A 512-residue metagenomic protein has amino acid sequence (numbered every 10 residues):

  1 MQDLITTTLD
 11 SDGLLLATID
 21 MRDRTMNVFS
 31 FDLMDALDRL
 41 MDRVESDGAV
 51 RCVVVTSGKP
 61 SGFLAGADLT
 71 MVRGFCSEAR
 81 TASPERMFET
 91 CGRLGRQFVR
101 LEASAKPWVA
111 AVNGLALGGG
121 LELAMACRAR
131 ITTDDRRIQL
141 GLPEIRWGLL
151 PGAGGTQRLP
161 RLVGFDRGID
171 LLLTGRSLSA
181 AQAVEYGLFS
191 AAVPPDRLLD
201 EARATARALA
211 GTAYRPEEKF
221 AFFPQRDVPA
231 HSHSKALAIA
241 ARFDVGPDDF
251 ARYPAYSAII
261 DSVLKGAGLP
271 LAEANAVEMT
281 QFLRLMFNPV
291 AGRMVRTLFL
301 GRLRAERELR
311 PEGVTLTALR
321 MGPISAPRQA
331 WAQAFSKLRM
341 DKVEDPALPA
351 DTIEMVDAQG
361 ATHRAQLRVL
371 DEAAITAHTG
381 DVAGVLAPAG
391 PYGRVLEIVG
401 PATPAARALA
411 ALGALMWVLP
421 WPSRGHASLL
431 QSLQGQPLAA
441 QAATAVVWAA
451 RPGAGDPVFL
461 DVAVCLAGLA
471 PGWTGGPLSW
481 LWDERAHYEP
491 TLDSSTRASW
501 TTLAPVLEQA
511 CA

Functional and structural regions predicted by a protein language model:
M1-D20, E122-A126, L173-M279, F299 (+3 more regions): Amphipathic alpha-helical segments at domain termini/boundaries
M1-G58, V99: Conserved CoA-thioester-binding segment of acyl-CoA-metabolizing enzymes
S57-R96, A116, R146-G148: Glycine- (often His-adjacent) and acidic-residue-rich active-site loop that binds/positions the CoA thioester
G95-W147: Glycine-rich beta-to-alpha active-site loop
T156-D166: Hydrophobic, secondary-structure "cap" segments at the distal end of domains
Y214-P224, K235-I239, Y253-L264, L271-V369 (+2 more regions): NAD(P)-dependent Rossmann-like dehydrogenase/reductase catalytic/cofactor-binding core
